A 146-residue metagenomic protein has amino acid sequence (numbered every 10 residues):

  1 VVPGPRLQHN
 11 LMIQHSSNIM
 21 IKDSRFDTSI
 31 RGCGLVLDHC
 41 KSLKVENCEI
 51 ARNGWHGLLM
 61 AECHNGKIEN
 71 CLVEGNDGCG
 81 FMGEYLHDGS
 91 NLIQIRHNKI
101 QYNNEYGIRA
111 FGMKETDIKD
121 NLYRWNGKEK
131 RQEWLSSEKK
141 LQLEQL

Functional and structural regions predicted by a protein language model:
V1-Q14, T28-L37, R52-A61, G75-S90 (+2 more regions): Extracellular beta-strand/beta-solenoid scaffold signature
V1-V2, D23-F26, N47: Short, flexible, solvent-exposed loop/turn segments with mixed acidic/basic and small polar residues
L11-K22, H39-E46, E62-E69, Y85-R96 (+2 more regions): Surface-exposed loop/turn motifs in large extracellular/passenger domains
N18, W125-E129: Short glycine/proline-enriched turn or capping motifs at secondary-structure junctions
